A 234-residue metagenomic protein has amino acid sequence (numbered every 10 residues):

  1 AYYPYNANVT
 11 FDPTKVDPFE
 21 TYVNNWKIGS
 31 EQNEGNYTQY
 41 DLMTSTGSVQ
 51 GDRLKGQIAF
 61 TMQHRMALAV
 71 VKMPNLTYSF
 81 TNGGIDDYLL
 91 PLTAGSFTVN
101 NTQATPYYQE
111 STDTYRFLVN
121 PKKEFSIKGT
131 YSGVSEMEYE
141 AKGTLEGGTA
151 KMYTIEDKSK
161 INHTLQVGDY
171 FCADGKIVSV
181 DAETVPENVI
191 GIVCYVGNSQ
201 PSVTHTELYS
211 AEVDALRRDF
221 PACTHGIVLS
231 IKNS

Functional and structural regions predicted by a protein language model:
A1-E20, Y78-D157: Tryptophan-paired
A1-T77, P121, E146-D157, I161: Short, low-hydrophobicity acidic/polar segments
Y2-N8, K72-L76, T130-G133, A173-K176 (+2 more regions): Short, flexible beta-strand-to-coil junctions
Q50-L54, Y108-S111, R218-A222: Short, ordered beta-strand-loop transition motifs
I155-S234: Short, compositionally biased
